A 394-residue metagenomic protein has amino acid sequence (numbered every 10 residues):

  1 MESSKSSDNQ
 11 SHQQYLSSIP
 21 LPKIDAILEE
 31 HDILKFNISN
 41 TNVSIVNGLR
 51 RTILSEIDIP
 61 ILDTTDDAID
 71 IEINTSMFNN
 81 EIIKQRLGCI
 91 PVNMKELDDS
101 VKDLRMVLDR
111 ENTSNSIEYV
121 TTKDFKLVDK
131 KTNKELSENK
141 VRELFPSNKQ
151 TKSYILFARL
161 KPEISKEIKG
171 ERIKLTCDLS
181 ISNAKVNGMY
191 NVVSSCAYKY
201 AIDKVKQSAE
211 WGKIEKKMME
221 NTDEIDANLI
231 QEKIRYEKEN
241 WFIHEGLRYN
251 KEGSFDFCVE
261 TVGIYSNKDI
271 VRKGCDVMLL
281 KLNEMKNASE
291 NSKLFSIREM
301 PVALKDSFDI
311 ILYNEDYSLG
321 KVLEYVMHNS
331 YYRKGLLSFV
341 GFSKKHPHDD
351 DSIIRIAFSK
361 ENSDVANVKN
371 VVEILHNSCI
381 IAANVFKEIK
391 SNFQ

Functional and structural regions predicted by a protein language model:
M1-Q394: Protein-protein interaction/assembly regions in multi-subunit complexes
